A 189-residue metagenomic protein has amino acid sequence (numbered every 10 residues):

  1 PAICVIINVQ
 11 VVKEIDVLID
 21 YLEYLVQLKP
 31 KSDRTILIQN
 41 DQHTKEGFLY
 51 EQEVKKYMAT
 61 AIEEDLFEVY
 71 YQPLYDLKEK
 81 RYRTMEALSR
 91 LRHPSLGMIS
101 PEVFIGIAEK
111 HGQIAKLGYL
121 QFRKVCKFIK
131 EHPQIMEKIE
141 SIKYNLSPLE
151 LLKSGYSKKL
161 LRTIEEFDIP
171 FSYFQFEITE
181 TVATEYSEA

Functional and structural regions predicted by a protein language model:
P1: Conserved helix-loop-beta segment at the catalytic/binding core of cyclic-nucleotide signaling proteins
I7, I38-D41, Q72, T179: Conserved beta-strand termini and adjacent loop/short-helix elements that scaffold enzyme active sites in alpha/beta
I7-I15, R81-E86, Q113-A189: Catalytic core of bacterial c-di-GMP phosphodiesterases, primarily the EAL and HD-GYP domains, capturing alpha-helical
V12-E68, A108-G112, E150-S157: C-di-GMP signaling machinery
K31-S32, T60, E64, D76-K78 (+3 more regions): Nucleotide second-messenger and two-component phosphorelay signaling modules
H43-I107, N145: Active-site core of bacterial EAL-family cyclic-dinucleotide phosphodiesterase domains
